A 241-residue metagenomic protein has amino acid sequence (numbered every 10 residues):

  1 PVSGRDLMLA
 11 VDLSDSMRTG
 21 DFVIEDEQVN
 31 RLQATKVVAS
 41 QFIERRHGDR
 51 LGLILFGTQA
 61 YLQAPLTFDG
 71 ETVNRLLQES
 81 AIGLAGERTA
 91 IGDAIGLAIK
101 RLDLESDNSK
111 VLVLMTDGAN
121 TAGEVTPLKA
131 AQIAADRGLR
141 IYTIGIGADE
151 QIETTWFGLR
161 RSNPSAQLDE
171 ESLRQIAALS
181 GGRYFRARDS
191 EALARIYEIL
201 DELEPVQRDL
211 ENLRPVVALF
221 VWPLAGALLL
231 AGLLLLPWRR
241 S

Functional and structural regions predicted by a protein language model:
P1-R5, M17-R50, T67-N74: …and closely analogous acidic/polar surface helices at protein-protein or active-site interfaces in A-domain-like
P1-V2, P205-S241: C-terminal signal-anchor/stop-transfer transmembrane helix together with its immediate cytosolic, Lys/Arg-enriched
V2-M8, V37, R46-L51, Y61 (+4 more regions): Extracytoplasmic
L13-F22, A119-A122: Short acidic, Gly/Ser-rich segments with clustered Asp/Glu that frequently serve as metal-coordination loops in enzyme
T19-D21, H47-S80, I99-E105, E153-E170 (+1 more regions): Short beta-strand-loop
L32, K36-S40, G70, N74-Q78 (+5 more regions): Extracytoplasmic/secreted envelope proteins and their assembly/folding machinery, especially bacterial periplasmic
G86-T89, K100, S109-V111, G118-L179 (+1 more regions): VWA/integrin I-like adhesion module and closely mimicked acidic/polar interface patches used
E171-L203: Extended, hydrophilic extramembrane loops/domains of integral membrane proteins
